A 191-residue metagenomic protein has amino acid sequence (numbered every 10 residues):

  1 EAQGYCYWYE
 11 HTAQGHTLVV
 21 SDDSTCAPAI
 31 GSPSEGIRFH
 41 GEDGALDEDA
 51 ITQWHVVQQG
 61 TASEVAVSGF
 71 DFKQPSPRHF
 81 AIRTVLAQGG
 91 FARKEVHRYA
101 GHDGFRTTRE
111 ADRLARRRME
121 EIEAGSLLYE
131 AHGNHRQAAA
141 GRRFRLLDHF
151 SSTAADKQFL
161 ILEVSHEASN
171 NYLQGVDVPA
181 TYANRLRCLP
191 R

Functional and structural regions predicted by a protein language model:
E1-R191: Amphipathic alpha-helical and helix-coil boundary elements used as assembly and membrane-proximal scaffolds
